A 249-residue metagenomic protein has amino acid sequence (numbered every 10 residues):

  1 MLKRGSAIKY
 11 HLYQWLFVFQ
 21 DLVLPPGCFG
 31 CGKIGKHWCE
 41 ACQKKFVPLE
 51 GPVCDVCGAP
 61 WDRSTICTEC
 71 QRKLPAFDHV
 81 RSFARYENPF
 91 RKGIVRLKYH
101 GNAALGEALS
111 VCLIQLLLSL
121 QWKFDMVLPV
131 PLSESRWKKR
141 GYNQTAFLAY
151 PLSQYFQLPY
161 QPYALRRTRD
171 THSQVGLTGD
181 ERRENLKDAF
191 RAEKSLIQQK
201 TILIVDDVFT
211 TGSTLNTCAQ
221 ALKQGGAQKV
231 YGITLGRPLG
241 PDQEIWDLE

Functional and structural regions predicted by a protein language model:
M1-D206, T210-E249: Glycine-rich phosphate/pyrophosphate-handling loop used in enzymes and phosphotransfer proteins
